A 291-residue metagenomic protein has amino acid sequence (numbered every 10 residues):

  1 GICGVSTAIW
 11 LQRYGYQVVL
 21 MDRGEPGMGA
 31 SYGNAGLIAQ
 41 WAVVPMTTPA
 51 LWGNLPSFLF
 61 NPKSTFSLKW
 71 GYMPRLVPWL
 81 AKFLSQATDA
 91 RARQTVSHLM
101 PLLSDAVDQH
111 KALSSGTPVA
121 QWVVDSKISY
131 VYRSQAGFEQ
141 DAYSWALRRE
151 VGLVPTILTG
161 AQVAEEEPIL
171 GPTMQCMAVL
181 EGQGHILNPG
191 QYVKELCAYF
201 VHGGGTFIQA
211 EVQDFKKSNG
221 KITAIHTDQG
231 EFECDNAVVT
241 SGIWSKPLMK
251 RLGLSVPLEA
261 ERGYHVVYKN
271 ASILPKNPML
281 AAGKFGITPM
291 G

Functional and structural regions predicted by a protein language model:
G1-L20: N-terminal Rossmann-like FAD-binding beta1-loop-alpha1 element of flavoenzymes
I2, A210-Q213, D228: Conserved SAM/SAH-binding loop
C3, P26, W244: Conserved Rossmann-like nucleotide-cofactor binding loop
W10, E195, Y199, R251: Rossmann-fold NAD(P)-dependent oxidoreductase module
R13-Y14, M21-R23, N34-L37, A42 (+4 more regions): Active-site substrate-recognition segment that forms the wall of the catalytic cavity or substrate channel
Y14, V151, Y199-G203: Conserved dinucleotide-binding and phosphotransfer motif residues
L76-A198: Rossmann-like flavin
L158-E167, H185, T206-T223: A conserved short coil-to-beta-strand element within the FAD-binding core of flavoproteins
